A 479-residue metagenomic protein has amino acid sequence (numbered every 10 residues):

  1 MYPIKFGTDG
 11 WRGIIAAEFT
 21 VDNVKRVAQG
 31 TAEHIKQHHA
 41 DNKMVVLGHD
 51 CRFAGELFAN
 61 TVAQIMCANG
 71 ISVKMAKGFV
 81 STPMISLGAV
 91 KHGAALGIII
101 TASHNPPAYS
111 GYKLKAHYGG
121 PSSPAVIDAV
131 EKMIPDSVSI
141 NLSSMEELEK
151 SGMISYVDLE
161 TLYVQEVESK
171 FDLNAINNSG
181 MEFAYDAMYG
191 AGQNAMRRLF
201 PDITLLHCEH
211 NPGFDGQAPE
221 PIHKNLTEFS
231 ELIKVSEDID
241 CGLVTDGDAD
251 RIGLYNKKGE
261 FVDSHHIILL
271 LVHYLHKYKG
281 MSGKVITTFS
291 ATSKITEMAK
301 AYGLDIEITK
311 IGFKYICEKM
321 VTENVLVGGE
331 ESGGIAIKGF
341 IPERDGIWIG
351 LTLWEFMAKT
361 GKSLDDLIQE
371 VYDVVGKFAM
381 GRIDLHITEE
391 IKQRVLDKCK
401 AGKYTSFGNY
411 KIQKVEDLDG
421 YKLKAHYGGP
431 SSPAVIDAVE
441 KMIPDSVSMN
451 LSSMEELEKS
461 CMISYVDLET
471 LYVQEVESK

Functional and structural regions predicted by a protein language model:
M1, S110-E237, P430-K479: Gly/Ser/Thr-enriched, mixed-charge loops and adjacent short helices that form phosphate/oxyanion-binding elements
M1-N69, A95-L96, E149, I154 (+3 more regions): An N-terminal, well-structured beta->alpha segment
D9, L47, I85, I98 (+12 more regions): Buried hydrophobic positions in well-ordered alpha/beta secondary-structure cores of metabolic enzymes
I14, G30-H34, H38, N69 (+14 more regions): Change "in soluble alpha/beta enzymes" to "in soluble alpha/beta proteins
E33, M44-Y109, R198-Y255, E475: N-terminal small/polar loop signature for handling phosphorylated ligands or for N-terminal nucleophile
K77, A129, I134-V164, K257-G329 (+2 more regions): Proline/glycine-rich low-complexity loops and linkers
I98, G111-V130, D250-K277, G329 (+2 more regions): Glycine-rich phosphate-binding loop of actin/hexokinase-like ATP-binding domains
I239-C241, M281-G429, A434-D437: Phosphate-binding and adjacent anionic-ligand microenvironments
